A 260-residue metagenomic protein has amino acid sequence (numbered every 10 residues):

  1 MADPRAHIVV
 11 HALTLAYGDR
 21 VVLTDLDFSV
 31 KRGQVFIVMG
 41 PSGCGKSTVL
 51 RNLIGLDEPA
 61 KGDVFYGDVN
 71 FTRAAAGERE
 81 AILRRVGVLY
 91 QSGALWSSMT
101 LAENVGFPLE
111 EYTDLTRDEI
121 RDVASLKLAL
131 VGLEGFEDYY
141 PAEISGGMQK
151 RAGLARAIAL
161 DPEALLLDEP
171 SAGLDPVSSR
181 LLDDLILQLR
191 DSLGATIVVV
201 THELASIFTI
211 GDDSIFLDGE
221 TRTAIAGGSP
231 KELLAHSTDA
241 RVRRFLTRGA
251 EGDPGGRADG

Functional and structural regions predicted by a protein language model:
I54: Helix-to-loop junction immediately C-terminal to a conserved catalytic motif
G62-F71: Conserved ABC transporter NBD signature motif
N70, R117-F136: Conserved ABC ATPase "signature" region
F71-G87, R117, L233-S237: ABC ATPase NBD coupling module
Y140-I144, M148: Conserved ABC ATPase signature
A159-E163: A short, proline-enriched helix->beta-strand linker immediately N-terminal to the Walker B motif in ABC-type P-loop
L165-D168: Catalytic Walker B motif of ABC-type/P-loop ATPase nucleotide-binding domains
